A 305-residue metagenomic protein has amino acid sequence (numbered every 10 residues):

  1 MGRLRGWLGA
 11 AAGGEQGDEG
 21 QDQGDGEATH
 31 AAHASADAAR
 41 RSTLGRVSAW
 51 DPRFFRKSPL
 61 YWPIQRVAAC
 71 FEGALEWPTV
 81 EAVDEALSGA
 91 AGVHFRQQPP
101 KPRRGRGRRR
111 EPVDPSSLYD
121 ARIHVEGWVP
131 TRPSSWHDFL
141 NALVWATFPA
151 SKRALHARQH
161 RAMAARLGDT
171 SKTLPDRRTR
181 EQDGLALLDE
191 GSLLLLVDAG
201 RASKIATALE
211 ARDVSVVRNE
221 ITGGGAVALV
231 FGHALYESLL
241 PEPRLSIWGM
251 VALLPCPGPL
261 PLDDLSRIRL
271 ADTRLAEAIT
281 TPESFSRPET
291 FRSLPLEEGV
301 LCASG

Functional and structural regions predicted by a protein language model:
M1-G6, A10: N-terminal helix-forming leader/targeting segments
G14-D25: Short, charge-rich patches within N-terminal targeting peptides
A31-A34: Short hydrophobic alpha-helical segments enriched in small aliphatic residues
A36-G92: N-terminal ordered "arm"
S58-C70, D138-A150, A186-E190: Short, hydrophobic/amphipathic alpha-helical patches that form generic packing surfaces within helical domains
A86-F148: Long, hydrophobic/aromatic-enriched structural stretches that serve as scaffold segments
T131-P133, W145-H160, V197: Short, solvent-exposed secondary-structure capping/transition elements
R161-G305: A contiguous, surface-oriented mixed alpha/beta subdomain in the mid-to-C-terminal portion of proteins that forms
